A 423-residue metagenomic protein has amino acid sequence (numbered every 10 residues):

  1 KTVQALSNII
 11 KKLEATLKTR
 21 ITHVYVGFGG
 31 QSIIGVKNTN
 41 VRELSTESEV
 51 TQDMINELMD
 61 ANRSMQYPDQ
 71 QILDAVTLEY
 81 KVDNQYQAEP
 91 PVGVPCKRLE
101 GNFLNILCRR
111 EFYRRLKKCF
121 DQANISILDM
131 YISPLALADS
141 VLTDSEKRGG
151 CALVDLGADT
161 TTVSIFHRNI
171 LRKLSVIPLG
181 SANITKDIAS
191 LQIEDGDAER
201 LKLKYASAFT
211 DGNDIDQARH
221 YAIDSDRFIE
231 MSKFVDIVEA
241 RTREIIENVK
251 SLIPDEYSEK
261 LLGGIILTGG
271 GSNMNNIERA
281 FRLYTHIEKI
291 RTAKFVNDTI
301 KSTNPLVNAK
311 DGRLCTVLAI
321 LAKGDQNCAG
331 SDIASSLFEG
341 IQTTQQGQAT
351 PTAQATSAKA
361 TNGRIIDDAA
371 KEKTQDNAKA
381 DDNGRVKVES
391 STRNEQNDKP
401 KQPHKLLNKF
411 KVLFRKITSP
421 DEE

Functional and structural regions predicted by a protein language model:
K1-H23, F28-C151, A208, M231 (+2 more regions): Nucleotide/phosphate-binding catalytic cleft detector across ATP-hydrolyzing and phosphate-transferring enzymes
K1-T16, T185-A189, T303-D311: N-terminal phosphate-binding loop and adjacent alpha-helix
V24-G30, D144-K173, I188: Gly/Thr-rich phosphate-binding beta-strand-loop-beta motif of the actin/hexokinase/Hsp70
V26, F120, D155, I188 (+3 more regions): Residue-level signature of catalytic and energy-coupling elements of molecular machines, predominantly ATP/GTP-dependent
F28-G29, S207-F209, L261-Y284: Glycine-rich phosphate-binding loops at beta-strand->alpha-helix junctions
Q52-N56, Y284-V317: Conserved phosphate-binding/catalytic loops in two-lobed NTP-binding clefts
L73-A75, C151-D155, R200, N308-S331: A polyampholytic, Gly/Pro-enriched intrinsically disordered region
N105, R110-K118, P134-L135, F166-T242 (+5 more regions): Phosphate-binding glycine-rich/basic clefts of nucleotide- and phosphate-handling proteins, predominantly
